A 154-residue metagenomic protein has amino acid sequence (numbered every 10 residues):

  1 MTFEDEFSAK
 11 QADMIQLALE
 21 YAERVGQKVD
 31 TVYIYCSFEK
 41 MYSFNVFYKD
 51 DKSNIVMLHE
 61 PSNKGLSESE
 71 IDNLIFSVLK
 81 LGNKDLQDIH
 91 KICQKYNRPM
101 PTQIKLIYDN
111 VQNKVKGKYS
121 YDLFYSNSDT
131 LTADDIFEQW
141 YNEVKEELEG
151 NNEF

Functional and structural regions predicted by a protein language model:
M1, N110-F154: Acidic, proline/glycine-rich low-complexity IDRs
M1-E60: N-terminal "first-domain core" detector
M1-R24, E70-K91, R98, E146: Short, flexible domain-boundary/linker segments around small modular repeats
D5, D13, D30, D50-D51 (+6 more regions): Acidic-enriched, low-complexity/disordered segments with a strong bias for Aspartate over Glutamate
I15, V25, V29-I34, I55-V56 (+5 more regions): Weak global preference for isoleucine
Y21, V25-V29, Y96, M100 (+1 more regions): Short secondary-structure junctions and interdomain/linker hinges
S37-E70, Y108, K116-T132: Extended intrinsically disordered, low-complexity coil regions enriched in Ser, Thr, Gly, Ala and often Pro
I75-S126: Amphipathic protein-protein interaction modules
